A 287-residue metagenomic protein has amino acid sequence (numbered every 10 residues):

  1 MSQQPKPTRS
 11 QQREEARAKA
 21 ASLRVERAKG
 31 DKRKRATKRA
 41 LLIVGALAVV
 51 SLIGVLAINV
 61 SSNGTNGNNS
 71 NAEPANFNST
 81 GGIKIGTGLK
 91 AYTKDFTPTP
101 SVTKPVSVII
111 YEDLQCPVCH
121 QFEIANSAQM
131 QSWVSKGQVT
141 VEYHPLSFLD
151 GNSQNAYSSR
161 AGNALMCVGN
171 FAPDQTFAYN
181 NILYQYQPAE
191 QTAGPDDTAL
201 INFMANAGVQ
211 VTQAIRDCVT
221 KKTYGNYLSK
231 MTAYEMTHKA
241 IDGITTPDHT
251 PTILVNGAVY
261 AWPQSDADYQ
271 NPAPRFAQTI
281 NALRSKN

Functional and structural regions predicted by a protein language model:
Q3-P7, Q11-G45, A57-G64, A205-N287: C-terminal cap of thioredoxin/glutaredoxin-like
R9, V60-A128, S135, P145 (+1 more regions): Extracytoplasmic low-complexity, Pro/Thr/Ser/Ala/Gly-rich segments that lie immediately after a secretion/anchoring
L47-V55: Alpha-helical transmembrane segments
K104, H120-N202, T245: Structural alpha/beta surface segment adjacent to cysteine/selenocysteine redox centers across thiol/disulfide enzymes
I109-I110, T140-Y143, T252-L254: Structural recognition of the beta-strand scaffold that forms the well-ordered cores of secreted hydrolase catalytic
Y111-L114, A125, F171-D174, Q210 (+1 more regions): Residue-level signal for short amphipathic helical patches enriched in basic/charged and nearby hydrophobic residues
E112-Q115, N163, A214: Secretory pathway export signals and precursors
